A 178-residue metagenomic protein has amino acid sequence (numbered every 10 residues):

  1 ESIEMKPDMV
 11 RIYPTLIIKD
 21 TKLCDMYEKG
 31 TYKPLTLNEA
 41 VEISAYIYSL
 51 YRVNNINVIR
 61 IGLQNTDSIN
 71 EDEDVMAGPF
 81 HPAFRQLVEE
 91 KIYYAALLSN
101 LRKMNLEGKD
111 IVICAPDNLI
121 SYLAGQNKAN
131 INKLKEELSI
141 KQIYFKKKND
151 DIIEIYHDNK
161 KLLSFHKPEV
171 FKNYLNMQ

Functional and structural regions predicted by a protein language model:
E1-K109: C-terminal scaffold of the Radical SAM
D67-Q178: Radical SAM enzyme core and accessory elements
